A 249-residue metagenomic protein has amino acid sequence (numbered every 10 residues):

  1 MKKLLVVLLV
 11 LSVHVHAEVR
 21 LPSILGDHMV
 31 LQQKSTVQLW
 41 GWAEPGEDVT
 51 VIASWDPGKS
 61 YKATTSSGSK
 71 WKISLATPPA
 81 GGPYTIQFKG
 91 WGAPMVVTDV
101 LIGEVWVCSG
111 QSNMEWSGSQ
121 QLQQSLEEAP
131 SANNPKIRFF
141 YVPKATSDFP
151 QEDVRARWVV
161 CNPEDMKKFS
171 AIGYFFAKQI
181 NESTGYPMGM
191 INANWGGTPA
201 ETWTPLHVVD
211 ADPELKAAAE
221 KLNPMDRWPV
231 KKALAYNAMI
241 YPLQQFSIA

Functional and structural regions predicted by a protein language model:
L4-V13: Sec-dependent N-terminal signal peptides
E18-A249: Cell-envelope and extracellular/periplasmic
